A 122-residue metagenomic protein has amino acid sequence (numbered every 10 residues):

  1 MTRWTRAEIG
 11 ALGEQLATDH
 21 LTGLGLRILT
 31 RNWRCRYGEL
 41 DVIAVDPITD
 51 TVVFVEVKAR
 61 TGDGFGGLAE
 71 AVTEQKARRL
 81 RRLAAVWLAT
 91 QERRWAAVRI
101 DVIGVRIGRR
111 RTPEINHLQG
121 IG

Functional and structural regions predicted by a protein language model:
M1-R31: Acidic-basic catalytic patches of nuclease active cores, encompassing PD-(D/E)XK and other metal-cofactor nuclease
L21, L80, I100: Residue-level signal for inorganic ion chemistry
L24-G25, R36-L40, V98: Short beta-strand or tight-loop elements that sit immediately N-terminal to catalytic metal-binding acidic residues
T30-R34, I103-R106: Short, solvent-exposed loop/turn elements at beta->coil junctions and helix N-caps that rim active or binding pockets
Y37, V52-F54, A97, I115: Structural motif
L40-G64, V72, L80: Conserved catalytic cores of phosphodiester-cleaving nucleases, focusing on short active-site segments
D63-R93: Mid-chain, well-packed structural core segment of small domains
A89-G122: Domain-level recognition of nuclease-like catalytic cores that cleave nucleotide substrates
